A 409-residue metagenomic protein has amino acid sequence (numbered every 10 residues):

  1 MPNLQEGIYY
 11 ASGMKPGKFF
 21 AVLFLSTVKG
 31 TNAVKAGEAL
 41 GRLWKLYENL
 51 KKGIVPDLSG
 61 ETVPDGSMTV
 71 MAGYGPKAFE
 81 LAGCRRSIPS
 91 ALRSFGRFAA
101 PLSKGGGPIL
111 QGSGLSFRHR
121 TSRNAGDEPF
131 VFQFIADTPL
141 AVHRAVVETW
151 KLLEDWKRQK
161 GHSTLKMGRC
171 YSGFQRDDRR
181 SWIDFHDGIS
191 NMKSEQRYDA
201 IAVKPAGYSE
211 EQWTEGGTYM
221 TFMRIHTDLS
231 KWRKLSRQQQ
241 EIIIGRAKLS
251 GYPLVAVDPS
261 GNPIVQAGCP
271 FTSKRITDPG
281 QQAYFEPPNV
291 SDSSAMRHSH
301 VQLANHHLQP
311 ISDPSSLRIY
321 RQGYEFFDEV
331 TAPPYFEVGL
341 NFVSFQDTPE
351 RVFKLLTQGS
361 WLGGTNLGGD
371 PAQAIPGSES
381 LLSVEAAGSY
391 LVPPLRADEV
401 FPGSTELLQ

Functional and structural regions predicted by a protein language model:
M1-Q409: Long, histidine/aromatic-enriched segments associated with O2/redox biology
